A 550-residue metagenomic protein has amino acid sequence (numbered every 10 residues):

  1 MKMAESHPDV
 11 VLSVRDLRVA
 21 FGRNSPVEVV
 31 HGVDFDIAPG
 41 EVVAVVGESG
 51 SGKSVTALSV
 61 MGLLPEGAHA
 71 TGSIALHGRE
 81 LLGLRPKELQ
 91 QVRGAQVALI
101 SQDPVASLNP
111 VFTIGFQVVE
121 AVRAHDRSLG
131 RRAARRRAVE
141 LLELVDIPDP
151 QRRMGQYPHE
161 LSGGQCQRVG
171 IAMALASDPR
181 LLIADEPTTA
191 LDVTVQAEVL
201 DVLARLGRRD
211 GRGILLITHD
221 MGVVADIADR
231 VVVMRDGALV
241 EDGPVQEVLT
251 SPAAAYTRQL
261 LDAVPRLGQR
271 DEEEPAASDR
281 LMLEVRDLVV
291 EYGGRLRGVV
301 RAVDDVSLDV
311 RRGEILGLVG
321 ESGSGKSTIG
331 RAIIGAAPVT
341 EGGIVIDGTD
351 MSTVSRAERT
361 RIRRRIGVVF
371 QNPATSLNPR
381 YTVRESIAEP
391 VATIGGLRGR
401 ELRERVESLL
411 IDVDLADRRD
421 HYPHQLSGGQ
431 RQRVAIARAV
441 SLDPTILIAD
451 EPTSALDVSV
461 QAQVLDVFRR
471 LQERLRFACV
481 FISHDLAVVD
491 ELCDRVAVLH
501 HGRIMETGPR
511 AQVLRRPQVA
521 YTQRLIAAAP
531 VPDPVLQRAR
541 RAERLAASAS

Functional and structural regions predicted by a protein language model:
H69-E80, G342-D350, I362: Conserved ABC transporter NBD signature motif
L81-A98, F116, A124, R131 (+6 more regions): ABC ATPase NBD coupling module
A133-R152, D350, R400-D417, A527: Conserved ABC ATPase "signature" region
Q156-L161, Q165, Y422-L426, Q430: Conserved ABC ATPase signature
A176-R180, S441-T445: A short, proline-enriched helix->beta-strand linker immediately N-terminal to the Walker B motif in ABC-type P-loop
D242-G243, S251, T507-G508: ABC ATPase "signature
